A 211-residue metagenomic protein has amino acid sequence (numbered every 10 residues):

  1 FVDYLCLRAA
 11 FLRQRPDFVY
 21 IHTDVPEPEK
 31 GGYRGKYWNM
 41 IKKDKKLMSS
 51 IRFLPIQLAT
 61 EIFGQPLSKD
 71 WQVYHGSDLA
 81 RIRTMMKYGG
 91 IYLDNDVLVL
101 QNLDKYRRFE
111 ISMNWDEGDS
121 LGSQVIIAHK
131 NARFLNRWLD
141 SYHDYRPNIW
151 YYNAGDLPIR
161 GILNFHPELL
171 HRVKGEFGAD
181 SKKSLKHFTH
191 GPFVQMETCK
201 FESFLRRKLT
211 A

Functional and structural regions predicted by a protein language model:
F1-S77, N95-A211: Glycosyltransferase-associated regions of secretory-pathway enzymes, highlighting luminal stem/catalytic domains
D78-Y88: Small-residue hinge/turn detector
G90-Y92: Short aromatic/hydrophobic "clamp" motif used to bind/position activated sugar donors
